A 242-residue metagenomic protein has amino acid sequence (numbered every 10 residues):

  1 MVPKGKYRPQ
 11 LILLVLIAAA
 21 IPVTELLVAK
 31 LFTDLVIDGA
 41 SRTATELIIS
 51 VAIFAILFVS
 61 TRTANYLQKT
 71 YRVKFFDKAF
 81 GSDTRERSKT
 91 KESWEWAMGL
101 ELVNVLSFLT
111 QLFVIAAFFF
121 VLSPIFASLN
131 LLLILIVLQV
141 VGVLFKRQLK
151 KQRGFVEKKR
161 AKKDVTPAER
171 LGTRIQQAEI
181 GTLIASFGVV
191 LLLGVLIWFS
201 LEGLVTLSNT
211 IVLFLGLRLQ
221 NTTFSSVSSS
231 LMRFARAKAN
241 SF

Functional and structural regions predicted by a protein language model:
G5-R8, R160-E202: An intracellular "coupling" helix at the cytosolic face of ABC transporter transmembrane type-1 domains
P9-S60, G203-T210, F224: Transmembrane helix-loop-helix hairpins at lipid-water interfaces of multipass membrane proteins, especially the type-1
V15-L27, V59-R62, M98-F113, L135 (+2 more regions): Hydrophobic alpha-helical transmembrane bundles that constitute the permease/transmembrane domains of multi-pass
L35-I48, P124-S128, G181-A237: Helix-loop-helix
A52-V73, S107, L132-G154, G216-K238: Alpha-helical transmembrane segments of multi-pass membrane proteins
R72-A117, L171-T173, Q177: Juxtamembrane loop-to-helix connectors within ABC transporter transmembrane domains
K78-S88, R153-E169, S241-F242: Juxtamembrane inter-helical linkers in multi-pass membrane proteins
S107-Q152, W198-V205: Transmembrane helices of ABC transporter permease
